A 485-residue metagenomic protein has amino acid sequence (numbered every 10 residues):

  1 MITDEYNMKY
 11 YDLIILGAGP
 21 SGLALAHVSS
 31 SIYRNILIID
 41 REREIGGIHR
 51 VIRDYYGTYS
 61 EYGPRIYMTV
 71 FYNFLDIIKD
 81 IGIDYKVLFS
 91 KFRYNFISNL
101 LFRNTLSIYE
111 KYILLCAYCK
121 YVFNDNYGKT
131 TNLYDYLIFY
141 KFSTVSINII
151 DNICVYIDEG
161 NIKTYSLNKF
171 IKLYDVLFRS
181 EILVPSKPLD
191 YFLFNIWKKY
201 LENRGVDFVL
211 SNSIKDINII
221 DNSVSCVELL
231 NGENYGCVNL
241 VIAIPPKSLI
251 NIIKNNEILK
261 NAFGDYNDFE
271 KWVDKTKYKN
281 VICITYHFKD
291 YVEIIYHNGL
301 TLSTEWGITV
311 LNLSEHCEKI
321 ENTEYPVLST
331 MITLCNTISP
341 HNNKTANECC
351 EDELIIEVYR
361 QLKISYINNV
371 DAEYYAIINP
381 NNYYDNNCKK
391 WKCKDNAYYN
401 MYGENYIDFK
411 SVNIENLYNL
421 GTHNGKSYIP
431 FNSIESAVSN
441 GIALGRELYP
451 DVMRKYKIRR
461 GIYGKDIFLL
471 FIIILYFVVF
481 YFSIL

Functional and structural regions predicted by a protein language model:
M1-L13, S31-R34, R454, F468-I472 (+1 more regions): Extreme N-terminal leader/targeting segments of oxidoreductases
Y10-I38: N-terminal Rossmann-like FAD-binding beta1-loop-alpha1 element of flavoenzymes
S30-Y55: Glycine-rich FAD pyrophosphate-binding loop
G46-V70, I171-K172: Glycine-rich active-site loop/strand segments that organize a redox cofactor
M68, F74-F170, F178: Mobile amphipathic helical/loop "lid" adjacent to a hydrophobic cofactor/ligand pocket
K172-L230, Y235: Helical element adjacent to the flavin cofactor pocket in flavoenzyme catalytic cores
K215-I338: Mid-domain catalytic core of redox enzymes that form a hydrophobic substrate pocket/lid adjacent to a catalytic redox
H297-G299, E305-F471: Conserved flavin/dinucleotide-binding core of flavoenzymes
